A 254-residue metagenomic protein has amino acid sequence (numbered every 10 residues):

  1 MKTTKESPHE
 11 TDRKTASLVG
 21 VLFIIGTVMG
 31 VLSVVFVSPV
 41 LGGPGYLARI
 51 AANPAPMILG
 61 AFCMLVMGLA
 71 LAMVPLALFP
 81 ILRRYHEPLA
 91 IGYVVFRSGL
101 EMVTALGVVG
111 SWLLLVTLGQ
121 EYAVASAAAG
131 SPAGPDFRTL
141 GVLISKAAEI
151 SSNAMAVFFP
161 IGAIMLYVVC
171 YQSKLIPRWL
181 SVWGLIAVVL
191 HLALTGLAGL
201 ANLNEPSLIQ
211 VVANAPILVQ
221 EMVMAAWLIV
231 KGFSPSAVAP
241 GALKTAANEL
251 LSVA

Functional and structural regions predicted by a protein language model:
M1-A254: Hydrophobic, aromatic-enriched alpha-helical segments typical of multi-pass transmembrane helices
